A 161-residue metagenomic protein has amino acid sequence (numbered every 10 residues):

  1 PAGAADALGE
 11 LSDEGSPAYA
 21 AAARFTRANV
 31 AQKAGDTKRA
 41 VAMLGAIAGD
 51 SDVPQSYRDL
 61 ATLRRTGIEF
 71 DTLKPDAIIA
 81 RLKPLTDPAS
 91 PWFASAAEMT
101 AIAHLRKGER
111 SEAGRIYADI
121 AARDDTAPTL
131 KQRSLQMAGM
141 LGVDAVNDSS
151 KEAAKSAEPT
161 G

Functional and structural regions predicted by a protein language model:
P1-A21: Short extracytoplasmic
Y19-R24, A28-G161: Soluble extracytoplasmic domains of inner/organellar membrane proteins
